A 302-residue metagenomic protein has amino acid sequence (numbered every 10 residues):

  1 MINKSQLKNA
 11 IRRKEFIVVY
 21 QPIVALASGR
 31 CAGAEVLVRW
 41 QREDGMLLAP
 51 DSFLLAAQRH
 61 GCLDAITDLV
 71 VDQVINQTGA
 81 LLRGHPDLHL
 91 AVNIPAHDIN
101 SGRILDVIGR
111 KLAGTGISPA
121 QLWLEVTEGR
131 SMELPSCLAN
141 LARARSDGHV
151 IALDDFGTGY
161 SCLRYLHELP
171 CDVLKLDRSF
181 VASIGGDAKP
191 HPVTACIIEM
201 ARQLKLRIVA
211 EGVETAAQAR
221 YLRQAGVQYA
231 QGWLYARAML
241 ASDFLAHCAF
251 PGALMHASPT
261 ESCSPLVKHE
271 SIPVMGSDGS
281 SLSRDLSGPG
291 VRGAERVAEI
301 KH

Functional and structural regions predicted by a protein language model:
M1-A56, E125, L153, Q231 (+4 more regions): Active-site core of bacterial EAL-family cyclic-dinucleotide phosphodiesterase domains
M1-I17, A57-G61, L105, L138 (+2 more regions): C-di-GMP signaling machinery
N9, A25, E43, A80-H85 (+3 more regions): Nucleotide second-messenger and two-component phosphorelay signaling modules
R30-E35, C62-S136, G212: Catalytic core of bacterial c-di-GMP phosphodiesterases, primarily the EAL and HD-GYP domains, capturing alpha-helical
A57, G61, I184-K189: Short, contiguous acidic/charged loop-to-helix segments that flank catalytic cores in large enzymes
D106-I108, L138-A139, A188-A195: Charged helix-capping and loop-helix junction motifs
K111-I184, M200, L204-A238: The catalytic core of metal-dependent phosphodiesterases that act on cyclic dinucleotides
